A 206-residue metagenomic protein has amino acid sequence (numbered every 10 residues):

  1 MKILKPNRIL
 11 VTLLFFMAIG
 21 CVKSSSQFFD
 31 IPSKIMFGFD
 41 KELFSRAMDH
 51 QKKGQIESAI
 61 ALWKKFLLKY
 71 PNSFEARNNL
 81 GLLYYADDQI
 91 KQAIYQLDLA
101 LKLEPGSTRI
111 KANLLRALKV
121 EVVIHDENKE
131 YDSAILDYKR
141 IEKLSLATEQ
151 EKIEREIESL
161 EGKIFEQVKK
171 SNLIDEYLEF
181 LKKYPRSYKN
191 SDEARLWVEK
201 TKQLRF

Functional and structural regions predicted by a protein language model:
G38-K69, I124-N128, Q167, S171: Alpha-helical segment of the N-proximal tetratricopeptide repeat
F39-D40, F74-E75, T108, L115 (+2 more regions): Helix-start (N-cap) detector for alpha-helical repeat units in TPR-like alpha-solenoids, especially tetratricopeptide
K65-L68, L99-K102, K143, K182-P185: Conserved structural position within tetratricopeptide repeats
